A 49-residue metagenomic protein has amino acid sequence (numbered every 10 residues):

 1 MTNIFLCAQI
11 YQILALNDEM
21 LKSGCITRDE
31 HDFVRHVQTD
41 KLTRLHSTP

Functional and structural regions predicted by a protein language model:
M1-P49: Acidic, Ser/Pro/Thr-rich low-complexity regulatory regions and the short amphipathic helical interaction modules they
